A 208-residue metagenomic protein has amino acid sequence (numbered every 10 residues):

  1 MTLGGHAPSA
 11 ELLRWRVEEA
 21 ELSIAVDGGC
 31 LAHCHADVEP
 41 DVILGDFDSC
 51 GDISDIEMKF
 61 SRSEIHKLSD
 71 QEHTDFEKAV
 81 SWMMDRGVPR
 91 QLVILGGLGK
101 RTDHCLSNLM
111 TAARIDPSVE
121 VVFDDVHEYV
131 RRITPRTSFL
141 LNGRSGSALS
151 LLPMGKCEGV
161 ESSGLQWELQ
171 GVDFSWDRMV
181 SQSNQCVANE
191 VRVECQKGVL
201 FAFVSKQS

Functional and structural regions predicted by a protein language model:
M1-F60: N-terminal beta-strand-loop-alpha-helix module at the start of alpha/beta ligand-binding or catalytic domains
M1-G4, D27, L95-G97, D124 (+1 more regions): Short beta-strand segments
S9-E11, H73-E77, R101-L106: Short glycine/serine/threonine-rich phosphate/pyrophosphate-binding segments that cradle anionic phosphate groups
W15-A20, V38-D41, L109-R114, S138-F139 (+1 more regions): Short, solvent-exposed amphipathic alpha-helical segments in soluble enzyme and RNA/protein-processing domains
C30-A32, S49-D52, H73, R101 (+1 more regions): Short gly/pro/ser/thr-enriched loop/turn and capping motifs at secondary-structure boundaries
E64-G87: Short phosphate-binding loop-to-helix
Q91-T137: Anionic-ligand-binding alpha/beta catalytic cores of soluble enzymes and soluble regulatory domains that recognize
I133-S208: Long, charged alpha-helical interface segments
